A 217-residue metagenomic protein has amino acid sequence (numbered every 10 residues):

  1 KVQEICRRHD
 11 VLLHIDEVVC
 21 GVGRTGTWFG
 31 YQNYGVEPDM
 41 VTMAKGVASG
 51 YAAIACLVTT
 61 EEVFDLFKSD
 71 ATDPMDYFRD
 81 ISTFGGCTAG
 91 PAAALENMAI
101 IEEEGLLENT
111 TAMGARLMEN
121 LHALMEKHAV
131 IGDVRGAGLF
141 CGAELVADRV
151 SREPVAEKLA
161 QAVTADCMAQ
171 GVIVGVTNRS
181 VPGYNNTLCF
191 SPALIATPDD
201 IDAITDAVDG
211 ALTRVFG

Functional and structural regions predicted by a protein language model:
K1-G217: Conserved N-terminal phosphate-binding loop of PLP-dependent enzymes in the Aspartate aminotransferase
